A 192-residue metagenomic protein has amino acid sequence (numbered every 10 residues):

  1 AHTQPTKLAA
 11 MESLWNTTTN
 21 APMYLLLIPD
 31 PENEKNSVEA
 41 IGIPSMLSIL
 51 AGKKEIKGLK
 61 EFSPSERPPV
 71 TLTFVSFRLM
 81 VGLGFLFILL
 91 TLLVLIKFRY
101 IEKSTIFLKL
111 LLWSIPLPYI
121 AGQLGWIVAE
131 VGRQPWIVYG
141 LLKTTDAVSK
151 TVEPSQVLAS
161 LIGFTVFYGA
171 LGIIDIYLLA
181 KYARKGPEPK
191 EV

Functional and structural regions predicted by a protein language model:
A1-I49: Aromatic-rich transmembrane-lumenal/periplasmic boundary elements in polytopic membrane proteins
A1-T6, V128-V131, L179-E188: Juxtamembrane/interface segments at transmembrane-helix termini
P31-G42, L112-V131: Hydrophobic alpha-helical membrane-insertion segments
E34-L83, L161: Individual transmembrane alpha-helix segments
P69-W126, L158-Y182: C-terminal substrate/ligand-recognition segments
L124-T144: Juxtamembrane non-transmembrane "cap" segments at the membrane-aqueous interface of multi-pass membrane proteins
V138-A159: Short, membrane-exposed interhelical loops at transmembrane-helix boundaries
K150-E153, D175-L178, A183-V192: A juxtamembrane structural motif centered on a specific transmembrane helix
